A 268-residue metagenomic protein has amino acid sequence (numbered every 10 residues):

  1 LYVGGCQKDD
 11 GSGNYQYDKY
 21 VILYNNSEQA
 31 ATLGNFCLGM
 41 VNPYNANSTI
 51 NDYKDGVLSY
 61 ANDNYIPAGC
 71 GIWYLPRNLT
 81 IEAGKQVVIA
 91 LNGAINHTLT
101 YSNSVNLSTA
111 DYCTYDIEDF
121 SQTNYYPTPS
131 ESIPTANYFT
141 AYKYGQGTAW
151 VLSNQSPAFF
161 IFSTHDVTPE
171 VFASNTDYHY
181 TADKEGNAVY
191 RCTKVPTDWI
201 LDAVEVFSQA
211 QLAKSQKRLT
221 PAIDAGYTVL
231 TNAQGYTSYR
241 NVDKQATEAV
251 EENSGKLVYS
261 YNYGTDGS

Functional and structural regions predicted by a protein language model:
L1-G39, P43-E82, V87-S268: Intrinsically disordered, low-complexity linkers and terminal tails enriched in Ser/Thr/Pro/Gly with interspersed basic
